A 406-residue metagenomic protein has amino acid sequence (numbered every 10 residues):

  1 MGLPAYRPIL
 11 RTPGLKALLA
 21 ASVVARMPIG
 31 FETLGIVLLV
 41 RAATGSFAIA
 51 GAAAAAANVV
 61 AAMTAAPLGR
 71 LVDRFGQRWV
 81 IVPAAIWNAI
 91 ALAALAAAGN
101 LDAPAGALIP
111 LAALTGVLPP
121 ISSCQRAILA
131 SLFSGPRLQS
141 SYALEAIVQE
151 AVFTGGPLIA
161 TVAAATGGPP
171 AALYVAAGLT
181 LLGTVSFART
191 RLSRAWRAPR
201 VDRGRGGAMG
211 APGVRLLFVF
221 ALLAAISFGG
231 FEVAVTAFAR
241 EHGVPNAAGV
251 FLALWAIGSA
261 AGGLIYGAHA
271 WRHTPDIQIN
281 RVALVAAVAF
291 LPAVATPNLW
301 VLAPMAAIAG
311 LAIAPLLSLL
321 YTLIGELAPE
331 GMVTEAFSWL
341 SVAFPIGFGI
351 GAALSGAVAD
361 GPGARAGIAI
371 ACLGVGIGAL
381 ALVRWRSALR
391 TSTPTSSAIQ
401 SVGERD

Functional and structural regions predicted by a protein language model:
G2-A62, A208-A253: Helix-loop boundary and gating motifs at the non-cytosolic
V23, P104-P120, L222, L302-P315: Hydrophobic core of transmembrane alpha-helices in multi-pass small-molecule transporters, especially MFS/SLC-type
I36, P119-F133, V235, P315-A328: Intracellular juxtamembrane helix-capping segments at the cytosolic ends of symmetry-related transmembrane helices
M63-Q77, A164, G262-P275, A359: Helix-to-loop junctions at the C-terminal end of transmembrane segments in multipass secondary transporters
I86-D102, V285-P297: C-terminal ends and interior cores of transmembrane alpha-helices in multi-pass membrane transporters/permeases
A112-A151: Cytoplasmic helix-loop-helix junction between adjacent transmembrane helices in 12-TM secondary transporters
I277-L320: C-terminal transmembrane helical hairpin of 12-TM major facilitator-type secondary transporters
G331-P362: A late C-terminal transmembrane helix in Major Facilitator Superfamily
